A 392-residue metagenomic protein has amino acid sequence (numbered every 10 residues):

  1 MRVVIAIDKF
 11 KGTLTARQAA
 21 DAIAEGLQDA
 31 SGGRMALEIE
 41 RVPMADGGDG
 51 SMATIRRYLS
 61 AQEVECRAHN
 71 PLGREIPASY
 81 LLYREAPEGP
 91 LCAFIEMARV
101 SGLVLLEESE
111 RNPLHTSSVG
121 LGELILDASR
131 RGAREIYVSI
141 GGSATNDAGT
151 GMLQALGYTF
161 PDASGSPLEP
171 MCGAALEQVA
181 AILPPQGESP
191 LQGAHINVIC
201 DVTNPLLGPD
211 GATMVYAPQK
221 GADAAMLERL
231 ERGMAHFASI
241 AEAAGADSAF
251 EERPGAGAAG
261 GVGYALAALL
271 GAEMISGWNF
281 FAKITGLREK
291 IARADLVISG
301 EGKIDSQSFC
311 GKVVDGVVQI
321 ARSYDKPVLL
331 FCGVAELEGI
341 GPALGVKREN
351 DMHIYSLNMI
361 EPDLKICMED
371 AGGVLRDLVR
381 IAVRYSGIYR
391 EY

Functional and structural regions predicted by a protein language model:
M1-I140, A144-Y392: N-terminal loops that bind phosphate or other acidic moieties and the adjacent beta-alpha structural core
